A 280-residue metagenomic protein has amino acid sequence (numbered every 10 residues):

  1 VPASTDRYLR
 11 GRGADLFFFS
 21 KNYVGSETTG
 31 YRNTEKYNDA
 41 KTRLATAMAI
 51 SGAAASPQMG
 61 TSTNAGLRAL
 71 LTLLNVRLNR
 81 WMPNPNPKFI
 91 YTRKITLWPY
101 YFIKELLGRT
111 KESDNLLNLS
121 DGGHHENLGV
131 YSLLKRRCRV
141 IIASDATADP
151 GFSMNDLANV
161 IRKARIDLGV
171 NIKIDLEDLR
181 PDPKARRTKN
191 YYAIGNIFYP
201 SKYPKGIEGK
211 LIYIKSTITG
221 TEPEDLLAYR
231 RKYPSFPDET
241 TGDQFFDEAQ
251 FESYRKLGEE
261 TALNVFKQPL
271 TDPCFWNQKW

Functional and structural regions predicted by a protein language model:
V1-W280: Patatin-like phospholipase A catalytic core
